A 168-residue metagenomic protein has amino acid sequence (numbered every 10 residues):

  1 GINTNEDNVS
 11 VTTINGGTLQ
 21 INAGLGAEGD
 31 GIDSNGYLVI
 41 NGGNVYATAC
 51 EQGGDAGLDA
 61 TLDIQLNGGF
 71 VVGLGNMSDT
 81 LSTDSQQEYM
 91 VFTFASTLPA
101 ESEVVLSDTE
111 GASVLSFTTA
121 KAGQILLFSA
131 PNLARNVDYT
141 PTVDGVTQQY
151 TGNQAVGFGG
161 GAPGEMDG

Functional and structural regions predicted by a protein language model:
G1-G168: A composition-driven surface/loop motif
